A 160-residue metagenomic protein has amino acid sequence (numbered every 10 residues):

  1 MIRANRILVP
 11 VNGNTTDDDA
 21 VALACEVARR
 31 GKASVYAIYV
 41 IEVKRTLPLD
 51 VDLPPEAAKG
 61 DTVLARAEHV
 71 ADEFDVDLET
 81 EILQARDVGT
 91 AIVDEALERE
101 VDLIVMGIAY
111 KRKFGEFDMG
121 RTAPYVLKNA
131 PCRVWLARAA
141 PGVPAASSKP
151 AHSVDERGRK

Functional and structural regions predicted by a protein language model:
M1-I2, D72-I104, P141-A146, E156-K160: Structural beta-alpha unit
I2-P54, V70-E79, N129, D155-K160: Small/aliphatic-rich secondary-structure junction motif
A20, L47-D50, A91-V93, E116-F117 (+1 more regions): Short, well-ordered secondary-structure micro-motifs
L23, E56-A67, A91: Short, solvent-exposed amphipathic alpha-helices that sit in or adjacent to ligand/effector-binding or catalytic
Y39-V40, G107-A109, R138-A139: Short secondary-structure boundary segments
V51-K59, D118: Alpha-helix N-cap and loop-to-helix initiation/capping positions
M106-N129, V143-A145: Glycine-rich, Arg-bearing micro-motifs that act as flexible, cationic patches
C132-P144: Short, flexible loop segments at boundaries between secondary-structure elements
